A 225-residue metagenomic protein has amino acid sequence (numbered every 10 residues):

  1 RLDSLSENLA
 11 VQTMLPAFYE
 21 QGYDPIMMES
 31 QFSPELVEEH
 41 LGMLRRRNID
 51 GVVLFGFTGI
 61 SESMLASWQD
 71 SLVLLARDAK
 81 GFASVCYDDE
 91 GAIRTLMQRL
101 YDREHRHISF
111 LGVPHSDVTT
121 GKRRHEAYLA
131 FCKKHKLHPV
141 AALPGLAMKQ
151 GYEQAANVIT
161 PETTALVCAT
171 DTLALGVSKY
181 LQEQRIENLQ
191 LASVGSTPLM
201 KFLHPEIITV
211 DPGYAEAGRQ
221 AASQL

Functional and structural regions predicted by a protein language model:
R1-M43, N48-D50, E126: Amphipathic helical "hinge" segments at domain boundaries
P25-R46, I93, A141-T160: Structural motif
L41, N48-G56, S109-G112, A142 (+2 more regions): Periplasmic-binding protein-like
L54-T95, T172, G195-I207: Flexible loop/hinge segments that line or gate small-molecule binding clefts
G81, V85-F110, M148-A156, A174 (+1 more regions): Hydrophobic alpha-helical segments within soluble ligand-binding/sensing domains
L96-H135: An alpha-beta-alpha
A156-L225: Flexible loop/turn connectors
